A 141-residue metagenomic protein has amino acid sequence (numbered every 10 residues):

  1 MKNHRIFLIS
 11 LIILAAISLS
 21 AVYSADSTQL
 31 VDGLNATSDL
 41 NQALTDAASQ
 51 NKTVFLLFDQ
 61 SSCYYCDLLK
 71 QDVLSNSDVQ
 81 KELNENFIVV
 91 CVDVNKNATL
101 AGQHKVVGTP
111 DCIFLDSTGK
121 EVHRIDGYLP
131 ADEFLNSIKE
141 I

Functional and structural regions predicted by a protein language model:
M1-D32: N-terminal targeting signals for export/organelle localization
N35-K52: A short beta-strand-turn-helix
Q50-S62: Short active-site neighborhood of thiol/selenol oxidoreductases, capturing the structured segment around
F55-L56, V89, C112: Hydrophobic beta-strand anchors of alpha/beta hydrolase catalytic cores
Y64-D67, I113: Cys/His/Pro-rich metal-binding microdomains
C66-E82: Typically the conserved alpha-helix immediately C-terminal to a functionally engaged Cys/Sec in thioredoxin-like
V94-A101: Structural microenvironment flanking redox-active thiols in thiol-disulfide oxidoreductases
G108, I113-I141: Non-catalytic, surface beta->alpha helical segment in thiol-disulfide oxidoreductase systems
